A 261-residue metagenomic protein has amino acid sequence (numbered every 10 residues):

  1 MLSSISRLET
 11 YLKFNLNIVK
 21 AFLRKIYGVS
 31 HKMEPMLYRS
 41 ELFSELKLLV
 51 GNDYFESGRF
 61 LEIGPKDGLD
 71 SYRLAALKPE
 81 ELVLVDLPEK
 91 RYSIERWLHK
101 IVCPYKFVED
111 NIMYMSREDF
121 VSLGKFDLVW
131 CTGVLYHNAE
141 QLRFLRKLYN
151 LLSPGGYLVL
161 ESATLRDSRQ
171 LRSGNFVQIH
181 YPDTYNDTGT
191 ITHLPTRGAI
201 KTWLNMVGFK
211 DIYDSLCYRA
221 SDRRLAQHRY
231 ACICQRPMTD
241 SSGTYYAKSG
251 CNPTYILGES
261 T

Functional and structural regions predicted by a protein language model:
M36-E56: Conserved alpha-helix/loop element of class I SAM-dependent methyltransferases that forms part of the SAM/SAH-binding
S57-K66: Conserved class I S-adenosyl-L-methionine
L69-Y105, E109-Y114: Class I SAM-dependent methyltransferase SAM/SAH-binding core
W130: A conserved beta-strand element that flanks and buttresses the S-adenosyl-L-methionine
L142-Y157: A short glycine-rich, Lys/Arg-flanked "PGG" loop and its adjoining helix->strand segment in the class I
V159-P182: Conserved class I S-adenosyl-L-methionine
D183-G198: Acceptor-substrate binding/catalytic loop of class I
V207, A220-T261: Core SAM-dependent methyltransferase catalytic element
